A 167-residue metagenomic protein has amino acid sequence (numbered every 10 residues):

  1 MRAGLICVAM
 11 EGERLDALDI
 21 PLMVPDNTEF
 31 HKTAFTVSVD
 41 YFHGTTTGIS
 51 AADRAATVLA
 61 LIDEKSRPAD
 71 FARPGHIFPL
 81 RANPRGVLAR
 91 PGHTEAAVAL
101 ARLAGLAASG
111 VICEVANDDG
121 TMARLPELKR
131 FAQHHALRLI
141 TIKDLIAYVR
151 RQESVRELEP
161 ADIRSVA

Functional and structural regions predicted by a protein language model:
M1-A167: Catalytic domains of riboflavin
